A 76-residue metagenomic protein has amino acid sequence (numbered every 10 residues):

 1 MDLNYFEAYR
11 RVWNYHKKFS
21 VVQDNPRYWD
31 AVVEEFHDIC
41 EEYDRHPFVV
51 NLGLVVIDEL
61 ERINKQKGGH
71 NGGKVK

Functional and structural regions predicted by a protein language model:
M1-R27, G73-K74: N-terminal acidic leader/helix
A8, Y28-A31, F48, L52: Residue-level detector of well-ordered alpha-helical segments, enriched for hydrophobic/aromatic packing positions
W13, K17, H37-C40, E61: Alpha-helical repeat scaffolds in large eukaryotic proteins
N25-D44: Amphipathic, non-membrane alpha-helical rod segments
E41-N71: Short, charged early-sequence alpha-helical segments and their helix-coil boundaries
